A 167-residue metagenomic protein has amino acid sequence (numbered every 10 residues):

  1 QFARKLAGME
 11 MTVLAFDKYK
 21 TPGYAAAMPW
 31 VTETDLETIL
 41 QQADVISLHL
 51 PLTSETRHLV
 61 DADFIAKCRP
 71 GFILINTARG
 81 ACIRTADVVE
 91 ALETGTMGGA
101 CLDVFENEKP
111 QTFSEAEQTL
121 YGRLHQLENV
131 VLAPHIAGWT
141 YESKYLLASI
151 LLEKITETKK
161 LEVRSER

Functional and structural regions predicted by a protein language model:
Q1-P70: Rossmann-like dinucleotide/phosphate-binding beta-alpha-beta segment
K18-Y19, P51-T53, A78-G80, F105-N107: Histidine- and/or cysteine-centered catalytic micro-motif in compact active-site loops
G71, R79-R167: Rossmann-like dinucleotide-binding domain for NAD(H)/NADP(H)
I75: Glycine-rich nucleotide-phosphate-binding loops and adjacent flexible coil segments
